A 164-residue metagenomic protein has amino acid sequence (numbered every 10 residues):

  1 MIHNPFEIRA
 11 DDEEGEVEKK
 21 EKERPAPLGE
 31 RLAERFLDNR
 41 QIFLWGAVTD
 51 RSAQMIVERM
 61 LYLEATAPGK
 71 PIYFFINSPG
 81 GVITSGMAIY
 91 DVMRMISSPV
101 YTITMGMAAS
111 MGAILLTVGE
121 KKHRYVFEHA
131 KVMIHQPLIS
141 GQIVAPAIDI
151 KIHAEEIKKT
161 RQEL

Functional and structural regions predicted by a protein language model:
M1-E163: Terminal-region recognition feature
